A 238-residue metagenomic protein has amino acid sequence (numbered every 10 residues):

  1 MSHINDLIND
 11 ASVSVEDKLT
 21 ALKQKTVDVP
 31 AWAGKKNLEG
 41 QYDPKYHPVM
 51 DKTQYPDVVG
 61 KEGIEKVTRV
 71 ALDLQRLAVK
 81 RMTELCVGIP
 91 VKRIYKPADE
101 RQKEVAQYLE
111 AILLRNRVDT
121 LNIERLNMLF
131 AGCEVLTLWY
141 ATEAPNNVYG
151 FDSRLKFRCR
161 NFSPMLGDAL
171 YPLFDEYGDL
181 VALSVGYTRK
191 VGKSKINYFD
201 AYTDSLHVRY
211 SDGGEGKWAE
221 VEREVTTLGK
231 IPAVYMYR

Functional and structural regions predicted by a protein language model:
M1-M165, P172: Extended, helix-rich architectural segments
D6, T20, M128-E134, L138-R238: Structured, contiguous alpha/beta core segments that scaffold functional sites
